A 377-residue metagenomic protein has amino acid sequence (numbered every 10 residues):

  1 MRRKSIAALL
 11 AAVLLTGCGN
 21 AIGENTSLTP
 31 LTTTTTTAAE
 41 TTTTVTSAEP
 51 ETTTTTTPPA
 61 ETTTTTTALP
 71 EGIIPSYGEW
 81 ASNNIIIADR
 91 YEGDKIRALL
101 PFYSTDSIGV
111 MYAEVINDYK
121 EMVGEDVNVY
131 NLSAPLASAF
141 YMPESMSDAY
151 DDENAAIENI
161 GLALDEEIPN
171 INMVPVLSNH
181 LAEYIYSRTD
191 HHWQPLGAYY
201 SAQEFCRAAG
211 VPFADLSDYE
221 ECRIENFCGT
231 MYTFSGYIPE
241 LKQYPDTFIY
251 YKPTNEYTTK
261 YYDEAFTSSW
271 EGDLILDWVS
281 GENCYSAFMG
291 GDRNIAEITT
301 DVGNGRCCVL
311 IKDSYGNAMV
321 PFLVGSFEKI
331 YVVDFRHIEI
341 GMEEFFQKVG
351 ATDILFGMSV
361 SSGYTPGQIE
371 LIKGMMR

Functional and structural regions predicted by a protein language model:
M1-T16: Sec-dependent bacterial lipoprotein signal peptides
C18-E51, T57-R377: Extracellular glycan-modifying ectodomains
